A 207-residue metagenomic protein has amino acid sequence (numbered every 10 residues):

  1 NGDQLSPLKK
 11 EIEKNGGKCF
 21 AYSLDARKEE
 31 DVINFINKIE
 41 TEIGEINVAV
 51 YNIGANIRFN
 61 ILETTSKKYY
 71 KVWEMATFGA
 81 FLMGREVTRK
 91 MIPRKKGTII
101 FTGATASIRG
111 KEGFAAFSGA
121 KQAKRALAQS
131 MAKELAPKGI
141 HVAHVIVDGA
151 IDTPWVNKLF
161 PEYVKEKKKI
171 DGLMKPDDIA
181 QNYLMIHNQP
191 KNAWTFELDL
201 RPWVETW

Functional and structural regions predicted by a protein language model:
G2-D3, S23-N34, S66: The beta1-alpha1 cofactor-binding region of Rossmann-like NAD(H)/NADP(H)-dependent oxidoreductases
G17-K18, E45-I46, M91-A104, P137-I140: Active-site loop of short-chain dehydrogenase/reductase
N52-R58: Conserved NAD(P)H cofactor-binding loop of Rossmann-fold oxidoreductase domains
N60-L62, K68-Y70: Substrate-binding pocket helix/loop in short-chain dehydrogenase/reductase
G84-R85, Q129: A short, exposed helix-loop element centered on a Lys and neighboring polar residues
T98-A123, Q129, K133-P137, I151: Catalytic loop of short-chain dehydrogenase/reductase
P137-G149, E162-W207: C-terminal helical subdomain
